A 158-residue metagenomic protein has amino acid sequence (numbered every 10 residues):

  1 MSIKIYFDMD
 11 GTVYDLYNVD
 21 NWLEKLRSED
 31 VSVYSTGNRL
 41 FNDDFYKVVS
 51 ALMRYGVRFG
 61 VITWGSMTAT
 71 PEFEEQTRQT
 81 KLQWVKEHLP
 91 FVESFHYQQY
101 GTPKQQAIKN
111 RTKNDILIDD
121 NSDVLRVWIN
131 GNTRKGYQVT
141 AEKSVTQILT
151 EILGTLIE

Functional and structural regions predicted by a protein language model:
I3, E93, D115: Conserved acidic residues
K4-W84: Alpha-helical substrate-recognition element adjacent to the catalytic core
Y14-Y17, F59, M67-E72, P103-A107 (+2 more regions): Short catalytic/ligand-binding loop motif for oxyanion handling, primarily in non-cytosolic enzymes, centered on
T63-M67, E93-K104, A141: Acidic carboxylate-rich catalytic motifs and surrounding loops in phosphoryl-/glycosyl-chemistry enzymes
T80-Y97, L153-L156: Structural recognition of alpha->loop->beta junctions
H96-D123, W128: Conserved Lys-Pro-Asp/Glu-containing loop-to-beta segment of HAD-superfamily phosphomonoesterases, centered on
Q106-R111, I148-E158: Short amphipathic alpha-helix with an adjacent loop that forms part of the alpha/beta core around
I116-E151: Acidic, Mg2+-coordinating phosphoryl-transfer loop and its flanking beta/alpha structural elements, shared across
